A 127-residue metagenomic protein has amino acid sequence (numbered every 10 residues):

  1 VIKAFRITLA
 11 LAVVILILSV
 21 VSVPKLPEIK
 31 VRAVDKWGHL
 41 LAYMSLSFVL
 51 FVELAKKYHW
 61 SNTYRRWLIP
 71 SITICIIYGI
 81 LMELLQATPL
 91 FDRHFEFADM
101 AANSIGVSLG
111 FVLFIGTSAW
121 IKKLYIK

Functional and structural regions predicted by a protein language model:
V1-A98, S104-K127: Bulky hydrophobic segments
